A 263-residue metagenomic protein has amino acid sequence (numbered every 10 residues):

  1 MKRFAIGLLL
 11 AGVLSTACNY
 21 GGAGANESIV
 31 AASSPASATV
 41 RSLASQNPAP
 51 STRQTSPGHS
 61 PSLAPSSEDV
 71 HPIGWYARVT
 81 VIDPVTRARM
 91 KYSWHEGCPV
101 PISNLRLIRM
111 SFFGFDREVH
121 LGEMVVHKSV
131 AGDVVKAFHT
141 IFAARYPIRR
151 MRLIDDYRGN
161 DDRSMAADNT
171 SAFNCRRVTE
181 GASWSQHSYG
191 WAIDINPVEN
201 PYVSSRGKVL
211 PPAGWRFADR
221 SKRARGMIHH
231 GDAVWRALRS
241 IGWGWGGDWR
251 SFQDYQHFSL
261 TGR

Functional and structural regions predicted by a protein language model:
M1-R3: Positively charged n-region of N-terminal signal peptides that target proteins for export
G7-A17: Bacterial N-terminal signal peptides
C18-V81, V85: N-terminal low-complexity, Pro/Thr-rich disordered segments that flank secretion/membrane-targeting signals
L63-H71, R177-W184, Y189-R263: Catalytic cores and adjacent binding grooves of peptidoglycan-active enzymes
P65-F113: Near-N-terminal "mature-domain entry" segment
R89-E96, V119-K128, V134, C175-G181: N-terminal post-signal-peptidase region of extra-cytosolic proteins
M90, P147-Y189, Y202: Active-site-adjacent loop/helix surface patches within enzyme catalytic domains that shape the substrate-binding cleft
V100-M165: Active-site acidic/histidine clusters and adjacent loop/turn architecture that either coordinate catalytic ions
